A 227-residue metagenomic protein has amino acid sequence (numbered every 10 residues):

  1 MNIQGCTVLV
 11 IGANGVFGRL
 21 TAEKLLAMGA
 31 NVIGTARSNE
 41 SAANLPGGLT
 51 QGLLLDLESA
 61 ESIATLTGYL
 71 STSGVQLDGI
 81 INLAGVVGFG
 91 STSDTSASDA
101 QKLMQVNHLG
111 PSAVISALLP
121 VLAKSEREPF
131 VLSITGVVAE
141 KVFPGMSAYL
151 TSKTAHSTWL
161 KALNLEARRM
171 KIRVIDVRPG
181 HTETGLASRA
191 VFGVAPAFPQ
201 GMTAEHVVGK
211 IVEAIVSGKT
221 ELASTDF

Functional and structural regions predicted by a protein language model:
N14, A22: N-terminal Rossmann NAD(P)H-binding glycine-rich loop of SDR-like oxidoreductase domains
M28-A43: Conserved glycine-rich Rossmann-like NAD(P)H-binding loop of the short-chain dehydrogenase/reductase
G47-E61: Rossmann-fold cofactor-recognition segment
L83-F89: Conserved NAD(P)H cofactor-binding loop of Rossmann-fold oxidoreductase domains
S91-T92, D99-L103: Substrate-binding pocket helix/loop in short-chain dehydrogenase/reductase
A123-K124, F130-A155, L160-K161, L165-R168: Catalytic loop of short-chain dehydrogenase/reductase
R169, D176-V177, F192-F227: C-terminal helical subdomain
